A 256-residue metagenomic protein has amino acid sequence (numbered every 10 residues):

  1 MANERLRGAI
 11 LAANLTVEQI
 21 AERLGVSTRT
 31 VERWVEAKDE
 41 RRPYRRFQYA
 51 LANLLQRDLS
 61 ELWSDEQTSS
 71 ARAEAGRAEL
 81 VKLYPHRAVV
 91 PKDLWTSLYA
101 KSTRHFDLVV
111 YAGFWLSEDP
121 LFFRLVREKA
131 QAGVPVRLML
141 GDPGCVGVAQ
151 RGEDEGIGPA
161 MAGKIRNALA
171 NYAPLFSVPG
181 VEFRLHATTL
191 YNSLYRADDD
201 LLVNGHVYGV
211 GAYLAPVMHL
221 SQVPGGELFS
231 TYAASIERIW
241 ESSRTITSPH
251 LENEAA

Functional and structural regions predicted by a protein language model:
M1-Q19, R23: A short, Lys/Arg-rich alpha-helix, primarily the initiator
T16, S27-E32, Y44, D58: Short coil turns linking two alpha-helices in DNA-binding domains
E32-R33, W63: Key DNA-contacting residues within the recognition helix of helix-turn-helix
A37-N53: Short, basic-rich loop-to-helix N-cap that marks the start of a DNA-contacting helix
Q56-A71: Short C-terminal boundary/hinge segments that cap the last helix of small helical domains
A71-V148, A234-R238, T245: PLD-like (HKD) phosphodiesterase/transphosphatidyltransferase domain
D142, V148-N192: HKD-type phospholipase D/PLD-like phosphodiesterase module
V181-H219: HKD (HxKxxxxD) catalytic microenvironment of the phospholipase D
